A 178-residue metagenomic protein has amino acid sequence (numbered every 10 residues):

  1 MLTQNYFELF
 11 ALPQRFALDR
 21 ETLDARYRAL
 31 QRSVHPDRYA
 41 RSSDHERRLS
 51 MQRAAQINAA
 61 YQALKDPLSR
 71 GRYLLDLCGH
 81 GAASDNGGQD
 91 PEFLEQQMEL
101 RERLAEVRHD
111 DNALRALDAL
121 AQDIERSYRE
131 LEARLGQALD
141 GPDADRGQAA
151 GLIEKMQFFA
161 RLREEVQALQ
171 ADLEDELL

Functional and structural regions predicted by a protein language model:
M1-L178: C-terminal accessory/regulatory regions appended to core domains
